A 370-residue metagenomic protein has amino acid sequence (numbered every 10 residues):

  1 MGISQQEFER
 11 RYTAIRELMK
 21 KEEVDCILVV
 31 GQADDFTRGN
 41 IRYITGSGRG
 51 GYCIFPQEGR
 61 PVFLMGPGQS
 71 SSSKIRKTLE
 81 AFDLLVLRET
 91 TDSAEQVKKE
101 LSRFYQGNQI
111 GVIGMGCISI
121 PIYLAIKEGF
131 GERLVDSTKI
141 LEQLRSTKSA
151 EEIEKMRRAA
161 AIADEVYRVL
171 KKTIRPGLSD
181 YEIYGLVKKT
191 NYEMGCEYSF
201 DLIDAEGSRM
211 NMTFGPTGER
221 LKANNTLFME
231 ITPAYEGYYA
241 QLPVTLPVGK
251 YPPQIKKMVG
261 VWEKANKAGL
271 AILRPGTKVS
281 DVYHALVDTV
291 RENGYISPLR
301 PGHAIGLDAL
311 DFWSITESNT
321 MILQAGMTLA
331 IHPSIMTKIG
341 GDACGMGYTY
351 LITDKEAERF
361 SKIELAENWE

Functional and structural regions predicted by a protein language model:
M1-E370: Active-site neighborhoods and metal-handling regions in enzymes and metal-associated proteins
